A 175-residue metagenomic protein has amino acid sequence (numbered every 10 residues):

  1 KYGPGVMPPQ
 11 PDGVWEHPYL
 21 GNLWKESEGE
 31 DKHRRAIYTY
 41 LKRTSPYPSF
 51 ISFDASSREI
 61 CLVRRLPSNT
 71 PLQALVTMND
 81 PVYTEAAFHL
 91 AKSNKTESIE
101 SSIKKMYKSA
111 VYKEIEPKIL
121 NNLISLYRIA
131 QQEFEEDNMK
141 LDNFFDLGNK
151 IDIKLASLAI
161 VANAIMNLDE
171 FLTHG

Functional and structural regions predicted by a protein language model:
K1-S98, K150-G175: An acidic, gly/pro-interrupted, aromatic-rich
N94-A159: C-terminal structured "cap/appendage" subdomains that terminate the fold
